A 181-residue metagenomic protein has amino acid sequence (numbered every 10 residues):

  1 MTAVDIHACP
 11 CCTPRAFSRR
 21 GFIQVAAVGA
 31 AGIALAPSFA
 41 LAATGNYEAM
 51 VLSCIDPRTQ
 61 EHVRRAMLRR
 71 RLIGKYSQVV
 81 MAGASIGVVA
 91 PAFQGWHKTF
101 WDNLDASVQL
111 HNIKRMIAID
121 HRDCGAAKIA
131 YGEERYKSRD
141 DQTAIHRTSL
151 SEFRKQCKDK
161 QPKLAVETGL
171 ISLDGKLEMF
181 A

Functional and structural regions predicted by a protein language model:
M1-F17: N-terminal secretory signal peptides
A16-G21, G32-G45: N-terminal twin-arginine translocation
V25-A30, A43-H97, I171-L177: Short, conserved "active-site rim" segments that organize catalytic pockets and cofactor/ligand binding
L41-G45, R70-R71, Q109, D159-Q161: Solvent-exposed alpha-helices and their adjacent loops that cap or buttress functional pockets in soluble metabolic
K75-Q142: Short HxH-centered metal-ligating active-site micro-motif
L110-H111, F153-V166: A structural motif corresponding to the C-terminal end of an alpha-helix and its immediate exit/capping segment
A126-I129, K176-F180: Short active-site-adjacent structural elements
A144-R154: Short, flexible loop segments at boundaries between secondary-structure elements
